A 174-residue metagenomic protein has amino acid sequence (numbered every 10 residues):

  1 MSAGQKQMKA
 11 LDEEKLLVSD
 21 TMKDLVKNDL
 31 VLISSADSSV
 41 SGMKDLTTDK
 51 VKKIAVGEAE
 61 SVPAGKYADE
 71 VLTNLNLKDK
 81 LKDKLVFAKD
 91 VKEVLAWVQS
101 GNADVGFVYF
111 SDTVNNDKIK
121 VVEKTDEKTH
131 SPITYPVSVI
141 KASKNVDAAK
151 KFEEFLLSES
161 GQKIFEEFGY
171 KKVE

Functional and structural regions predicted by a protein language model:
S2-K15, K23-V26, S34-E174: Exported/periplasmic ABC-transporter solute-binding proteins
S19: Acyltransferase donor/substrate-recognition loop-hinge adjacent to the catalytic core
